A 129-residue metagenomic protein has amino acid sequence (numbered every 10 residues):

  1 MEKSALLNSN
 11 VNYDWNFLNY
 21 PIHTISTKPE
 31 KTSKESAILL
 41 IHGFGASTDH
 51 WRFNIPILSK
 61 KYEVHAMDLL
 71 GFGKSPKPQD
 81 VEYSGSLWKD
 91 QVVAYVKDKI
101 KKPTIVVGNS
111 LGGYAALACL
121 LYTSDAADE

Functional and structural regions predicted by a protein language model:
M1-I38, K60-Y62, A94-V96, I100-K102: Alpha/beta-hydrolase fold catalytic core
Y20, L69-V107: Active-site loop/oxyanion-hole signature of alpha/beta-hydrolase fold enzymes
T27-K74: Conserved HGGG/HGGXW glycine-rich cap/lid loop of the alpha/beta-hydrolase fold
I41, V107-G108: Short beta-strand segments
F53, A118-C119: Active-site signature of alpha/beta-hydrolase-fold catalytic machinery across serine- and Asp/Cys-nucleophile hydrolases
L58, C119-L120: Aromatic pocket-lining residues of Rossmann-like dinucleotide-binding sites
G108, G112, A116: Gly/Ala-rich beta-loop-alpha elbow adjacent to hydrolase catalytic centers
Y122-E129: Conserved small/polar residues in nucleotide/adenosyl-binding loops
